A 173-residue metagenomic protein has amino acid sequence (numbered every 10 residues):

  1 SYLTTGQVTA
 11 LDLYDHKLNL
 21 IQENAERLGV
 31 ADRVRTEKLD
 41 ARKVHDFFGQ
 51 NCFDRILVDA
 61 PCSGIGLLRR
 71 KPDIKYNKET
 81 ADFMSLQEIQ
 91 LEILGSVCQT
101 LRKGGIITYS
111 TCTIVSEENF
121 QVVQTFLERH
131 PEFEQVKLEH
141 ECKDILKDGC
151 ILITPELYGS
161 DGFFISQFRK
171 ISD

Functional and structural regions predicted by a protein language model:
S1-D173: S-adenosylmethionine
